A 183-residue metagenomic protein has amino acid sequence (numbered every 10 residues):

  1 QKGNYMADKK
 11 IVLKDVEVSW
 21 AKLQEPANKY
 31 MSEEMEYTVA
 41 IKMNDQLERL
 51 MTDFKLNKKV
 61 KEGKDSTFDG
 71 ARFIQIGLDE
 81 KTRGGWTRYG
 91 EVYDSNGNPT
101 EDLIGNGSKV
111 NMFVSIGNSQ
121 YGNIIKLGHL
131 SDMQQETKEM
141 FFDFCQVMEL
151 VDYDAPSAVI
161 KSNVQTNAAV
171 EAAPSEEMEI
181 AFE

Functional and structural regions predicted by a protein language model:
G3-K81: OB-fold ssDNA-binding interfaces and closely related basic DNA-contact patches used across DNA replication/repair
M6-I11, L150-E183: Acidic, gly/ser/pro-rich intrinsically disordered tails
Y37-V39, M112, D143: Hydrophobic residues positioned within well-ordered beta-strands of beta-sheet architectures
M43-D45, I116-N118, E149: Beta-strand elements of well-folded, non-transmembrane domains
I76-N98: Beta-strand/loop nucleic-acid-binding surfaces
G90-V110, G117-E136: Exposed beta-sheet edge/beta-hairpin loop segments within beta-rich domains
S119-N123, M148, D154: Eukaryotic short linear interaction motifs
L130-Q135, M140-Y153: Short edge-strand/loop segments of extracellular domains
